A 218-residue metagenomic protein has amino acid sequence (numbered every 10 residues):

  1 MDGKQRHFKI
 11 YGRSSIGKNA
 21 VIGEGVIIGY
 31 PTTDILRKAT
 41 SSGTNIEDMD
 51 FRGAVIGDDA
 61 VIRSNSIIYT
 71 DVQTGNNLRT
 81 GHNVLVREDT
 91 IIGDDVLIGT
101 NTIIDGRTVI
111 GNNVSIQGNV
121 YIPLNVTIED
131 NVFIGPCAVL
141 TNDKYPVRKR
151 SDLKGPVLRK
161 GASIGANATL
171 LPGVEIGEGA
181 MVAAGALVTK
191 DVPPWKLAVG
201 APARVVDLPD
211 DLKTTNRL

Functional and structural regions predicted by a protein language model:
M1-G3, R217-L218: Short, Lys/Arg-enriched, disordered terminal segments
D2-I22, V26-V199, R204-V205: Structural signal for interior beta-strand "rungs" in well-ordered beta-sheet cores of soluble enzyme domains
R204-L218: Short, basic/aromatic-enriched C-terminal tail that caps enzymatic domains
